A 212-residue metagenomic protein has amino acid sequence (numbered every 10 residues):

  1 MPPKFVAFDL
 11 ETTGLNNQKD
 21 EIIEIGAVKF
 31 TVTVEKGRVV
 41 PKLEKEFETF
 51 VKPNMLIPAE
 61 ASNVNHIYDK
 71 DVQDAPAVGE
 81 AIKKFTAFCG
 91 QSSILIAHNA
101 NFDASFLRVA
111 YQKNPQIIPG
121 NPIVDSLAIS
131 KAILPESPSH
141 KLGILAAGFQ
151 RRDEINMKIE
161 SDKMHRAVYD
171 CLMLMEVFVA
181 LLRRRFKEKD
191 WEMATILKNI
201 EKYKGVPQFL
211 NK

Functional and structural regions predicted by a protein language model:
M1, L172-K212: Acidic two-metal-ion nuclease catalytic site recognized across multiple nuclease folds, prominently DnaQ/RNase D-T
M1-N121, P135, G143-R151, I155 (+1 more regions): Conserved non-catalytic scaffold segment of RNase H-like nuclease domains
I82, S139-L142, D190-M193: Alpha-helix initiation and N-capping motif
I123-K141: Short alpha-helix plus adjacent loop in nuclease-associated cores
A128-K131, I144-A147, E176-V179: Generic alpha-helical structural context detector
Y169: Acidic donor-binding loop at a coil-to-helix junction in glycosyltransferase catalytic cores that engages
